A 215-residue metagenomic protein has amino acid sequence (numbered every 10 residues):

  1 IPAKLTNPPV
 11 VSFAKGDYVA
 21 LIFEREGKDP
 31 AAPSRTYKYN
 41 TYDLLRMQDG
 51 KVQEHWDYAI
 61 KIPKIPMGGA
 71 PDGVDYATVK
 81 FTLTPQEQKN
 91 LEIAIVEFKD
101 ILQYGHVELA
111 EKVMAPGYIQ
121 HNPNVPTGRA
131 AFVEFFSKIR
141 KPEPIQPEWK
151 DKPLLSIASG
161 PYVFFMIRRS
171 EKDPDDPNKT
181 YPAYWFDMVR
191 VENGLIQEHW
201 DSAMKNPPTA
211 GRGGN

Functional and structural regions predicted by a protein language model:
I1-N215: C-terminal and inter-domain tail/linker signature
